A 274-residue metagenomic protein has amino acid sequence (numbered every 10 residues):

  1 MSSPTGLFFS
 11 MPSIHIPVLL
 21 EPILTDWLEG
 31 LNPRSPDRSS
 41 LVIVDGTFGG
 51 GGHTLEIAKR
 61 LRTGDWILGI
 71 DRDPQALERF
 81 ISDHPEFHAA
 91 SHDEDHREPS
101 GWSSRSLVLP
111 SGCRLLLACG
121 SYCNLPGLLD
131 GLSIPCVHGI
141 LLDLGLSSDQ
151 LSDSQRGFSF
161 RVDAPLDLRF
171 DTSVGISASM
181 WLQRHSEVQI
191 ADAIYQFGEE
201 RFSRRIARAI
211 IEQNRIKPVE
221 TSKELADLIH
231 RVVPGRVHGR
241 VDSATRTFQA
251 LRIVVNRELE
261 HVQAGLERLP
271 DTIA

Functional and structural regions predicted by a protein language model:
P4, F8-A274: S-adenosyl-L-methionine-dependent methyltransferase catalytic core, i.e., the SAM/SAH-binding region
